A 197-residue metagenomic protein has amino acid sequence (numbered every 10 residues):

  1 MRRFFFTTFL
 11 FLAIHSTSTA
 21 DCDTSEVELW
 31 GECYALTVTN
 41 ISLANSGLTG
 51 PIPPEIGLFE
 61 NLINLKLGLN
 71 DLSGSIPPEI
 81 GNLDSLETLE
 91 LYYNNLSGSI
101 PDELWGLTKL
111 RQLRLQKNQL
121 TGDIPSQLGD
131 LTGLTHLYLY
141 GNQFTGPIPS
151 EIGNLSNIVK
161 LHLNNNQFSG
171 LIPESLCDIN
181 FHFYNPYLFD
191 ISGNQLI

Functional and structural regions predicted by a protein language model:
R2-I52, Q195-I197: N-terminal capping/linker segments that flank leucine-rich repeat
A35-L36, G57-L62, G81-L86, W105-L110 (+3 more regions): Leucine-rich repeat
T39-L43, I63-L67, E87-L91, R111-L115 (+3 more regions): Conserved hydrophobic beta-strand positions in leucine-rich repeat
N40-N70: N-terminal, post-signal-peptide region of Sec/Tat-exported proteins
T49-P54, S73-P78, S97-D102, I124-S126 (+2 more regions): The feature encodes a structural signal of leucine-rich repeats
V159-I197: Leucine-rich solenoid repeat scaffolds
